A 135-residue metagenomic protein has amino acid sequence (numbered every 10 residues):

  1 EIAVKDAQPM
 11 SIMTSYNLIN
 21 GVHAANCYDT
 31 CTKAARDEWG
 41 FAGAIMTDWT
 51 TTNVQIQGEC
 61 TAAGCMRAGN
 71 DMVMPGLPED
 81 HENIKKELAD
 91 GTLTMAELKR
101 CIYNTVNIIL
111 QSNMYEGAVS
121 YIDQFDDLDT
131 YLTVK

Functional and structural regions predicted by a protein language model:
I2-H23: Short acidic, glycine-rich surface-loop motifs adjacent to enzyme active sites
I2-K5, K33, D37, N107: A generic structural signal for well-ordered alpha-helical segments enriched in polar/charged residues
Q8-M10, W39-G43, N70: Short, well-ordered coil/turn segments that N-cap beta-strands
M13-T14, G43-T47, M72-M74: Hydrophobic faces of well-ordered beta-strands that scaffold small-molecule active sites in alpha/beta enzyme cores
L18-G21, T51-N53, P78-E79: Solvent-exposed loop/turn segments at secondary-structure junctions within structured extracellular/periplasmic domains
N26-I45: Alpha-helix-loop-beta-strand connector modules within alpha/beta enzyme cores
Y28, D37-E38, Q55-A68, M72-K135: Preference for extracellular/luminal or secreted protein segments
I45, N53-V54: Gly/lys/ser-thr-rich phosphate-binding loops in alpha/beta enzymes that coordinate phosphoanhydride or phosphate groups
